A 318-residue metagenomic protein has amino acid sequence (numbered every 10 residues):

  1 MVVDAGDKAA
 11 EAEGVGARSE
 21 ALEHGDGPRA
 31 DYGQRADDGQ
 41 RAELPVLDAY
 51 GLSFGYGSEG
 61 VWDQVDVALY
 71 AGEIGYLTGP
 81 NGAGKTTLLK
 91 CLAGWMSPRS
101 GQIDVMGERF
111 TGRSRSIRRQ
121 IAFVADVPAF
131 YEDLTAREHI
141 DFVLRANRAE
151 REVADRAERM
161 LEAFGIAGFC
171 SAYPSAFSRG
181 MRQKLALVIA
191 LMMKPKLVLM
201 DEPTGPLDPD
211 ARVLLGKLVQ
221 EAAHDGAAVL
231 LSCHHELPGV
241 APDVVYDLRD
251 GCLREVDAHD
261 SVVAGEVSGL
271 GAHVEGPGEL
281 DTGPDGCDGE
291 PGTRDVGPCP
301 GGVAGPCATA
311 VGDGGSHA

Functional and structural regions predicted by a protein language model:
L47, V61-Q64, R118: Conserved structural motif at the start of ABC-family nucleotide-binding domains
A93: Helix-to-loop junction immediately C-terminal to a conserved catalytic motif
G101-G112, S116-I117: Conserved ABC transporter NBD signature motif
V127, D133-A146: Q-loop/switch helix immediately C-terminal to the Walker
D141, R145-R148, E152-F169: Conserved ABC ATPase "signature" region
L187: Hydrophobic anchor residue at the start of the ABC signature
V198-E202: Catalytic Walker B motif of ABC-type/P-loop ATPase nucleotide-binding domains
